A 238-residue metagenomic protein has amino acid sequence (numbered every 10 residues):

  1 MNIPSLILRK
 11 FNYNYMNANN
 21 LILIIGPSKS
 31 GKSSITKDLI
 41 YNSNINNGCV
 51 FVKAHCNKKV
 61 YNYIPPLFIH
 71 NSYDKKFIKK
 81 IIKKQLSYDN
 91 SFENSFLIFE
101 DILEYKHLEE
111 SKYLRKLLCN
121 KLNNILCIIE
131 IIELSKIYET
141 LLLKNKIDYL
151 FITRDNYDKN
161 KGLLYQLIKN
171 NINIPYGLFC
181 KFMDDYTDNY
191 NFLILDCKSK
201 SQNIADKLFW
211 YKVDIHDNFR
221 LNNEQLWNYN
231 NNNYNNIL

Functional and structural regions predicted by a protein language model:
M1-M16, K37: Pre-Walker A adenine-sensing motif
N2-I7, I22, K59-V60, P66-F68 (+1 more regions): N-terminal helicase ATP-binding lobe
N12-Y13, K59, T140-L141: Short, flexible, solvent-exposed loop/turn segments with mixed acidic/basic and small polar residues
M16-I22: Pre-Walker A (Motif I) flank of P-loop NTPase domains
I22-Y41, K53-C56, H70-I174: Conserved P-loop NTPase motor cores
I45-P65, K75: AAA+/P-loop NTPase substrate/partner-engagement loops
C49, C127-I129, L193: A structural signal for isolated positions on well-ordered beta-strands in alpha/beta enzyme cores
L141-L238: Conserved GTP-binding G-domain of TRAFAC-class P-loop NTPases and closely related GTPase folds
